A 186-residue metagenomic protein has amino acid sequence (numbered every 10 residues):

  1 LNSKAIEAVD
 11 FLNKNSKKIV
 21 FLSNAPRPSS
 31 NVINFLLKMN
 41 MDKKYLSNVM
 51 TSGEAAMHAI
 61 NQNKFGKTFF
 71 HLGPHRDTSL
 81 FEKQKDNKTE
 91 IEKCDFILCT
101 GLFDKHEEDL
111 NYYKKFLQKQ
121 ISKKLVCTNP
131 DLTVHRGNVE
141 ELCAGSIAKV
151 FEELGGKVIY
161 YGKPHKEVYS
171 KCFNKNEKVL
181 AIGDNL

Functional and structural regions predicted by a protein language model:
L1-L186: HAD-like aspartate-dependent phosphatase fold
